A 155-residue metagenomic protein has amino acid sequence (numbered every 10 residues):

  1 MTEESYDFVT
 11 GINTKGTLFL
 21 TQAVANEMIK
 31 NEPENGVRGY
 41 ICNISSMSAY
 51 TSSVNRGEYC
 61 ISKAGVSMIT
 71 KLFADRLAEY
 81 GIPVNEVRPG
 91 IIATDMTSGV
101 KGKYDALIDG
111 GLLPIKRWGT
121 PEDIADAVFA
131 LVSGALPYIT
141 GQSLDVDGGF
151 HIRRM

Functional and structural regions predicted by a protein language model:
M1, T51-C60, L72: Active-site loop-to-helix junction immediately N-terminal to the catalytic Tyr of the SDR YXXXK motif in Rossmann-fold
T2-D7, D109: Substrate-binding pocket helix/loop in short-chain dehydrogenase/reductase
T21, S62, T70: Active-site helix of classical SDR
N26, D75-R76, P137: Alpha-helical segment proximal to the catalytic Tyr-Lys
S46: Residue(s) in the substrate-gating loop at a strand-loop-helix junction that position the organic substrate next
T51, G111, F129, T140-M155: Short C-terminal tail/terminal secondary-structure segment of NAD(P)H-dependent dehydrogenase/reductase domains
A78, P83, I139-G141: Short, small/polar-rich loop/turn modules that mediate ligand/substrate recognition or access, typified
